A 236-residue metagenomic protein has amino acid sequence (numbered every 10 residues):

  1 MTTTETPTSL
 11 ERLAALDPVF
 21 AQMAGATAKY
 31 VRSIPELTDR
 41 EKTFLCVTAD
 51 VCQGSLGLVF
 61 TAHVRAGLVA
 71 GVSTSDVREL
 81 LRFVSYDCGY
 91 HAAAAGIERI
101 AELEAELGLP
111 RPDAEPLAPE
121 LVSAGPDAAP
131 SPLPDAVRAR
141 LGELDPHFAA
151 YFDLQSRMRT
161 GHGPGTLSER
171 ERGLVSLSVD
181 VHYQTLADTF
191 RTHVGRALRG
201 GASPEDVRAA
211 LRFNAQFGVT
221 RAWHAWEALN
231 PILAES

Functional and structural regions predicted by a protein language model:
M1-E41, G54, L58-T61, V69 (+4 more regions): Acidic, glycine/proline-rich low-complexity segments that act as flexible tails and inter-domain linkers
K42-D50, L80-L81, R172-D180, L211: Short, structured motif recognition centered on aromatic/hydrophobic residues
V47, V51-L56, T185: Alpha-helical bundle segments that constitute or directly flank the non-heme di-iron/ferroxidase center
V51-C52, F83-Y90, M158, V181-H182 (+1 more regions): A short structural micro-motif
C52-Q53, G71, I100, H182 (+2 more regions): Generic helix-packing signal
V59-R82, R191-F213, E227, I232: A cross-kingdom feature marking solvent-exposed beta-strand/loop segments within repeated, beta-rich binding/scaffold
D153-T160, L177, Q184, T189 (+2 more regions): Long compositionally biased, domain-poor regions of proteins
R170, S176, V181-R196, G200: Glycine/small-residue-rich hydrophobic helix-like segments
